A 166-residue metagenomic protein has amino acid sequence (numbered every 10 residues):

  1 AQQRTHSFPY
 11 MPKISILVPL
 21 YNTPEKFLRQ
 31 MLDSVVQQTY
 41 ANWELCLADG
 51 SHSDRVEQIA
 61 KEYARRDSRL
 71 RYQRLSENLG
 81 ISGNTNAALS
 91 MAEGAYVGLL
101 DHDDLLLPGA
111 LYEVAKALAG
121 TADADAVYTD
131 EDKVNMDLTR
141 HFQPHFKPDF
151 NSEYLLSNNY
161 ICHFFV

Functional and structural regions predicted by a protein language model:
A1-P12: Non-catalytic membrane-proximal stalk/linker segments that position and tether the catalytic domains
T23-Q37: Short, well-formed alpha-helical segments that are part of the catalytic scaffolds of diverse glycosyltransferases
D33-N42, G120: Short, acidic, metal-binding catalytic loop of nucleotide-sugar glycosyltransferases
A41, D49-Q58, E77: A conserved acidic beta->alpha catalytic loop
L75-A92: Glycine-rich, basic loop-to-helix element that forms the pyrophosphate-binding segment of sugar-nucleotide handling
S82, S90, R140-V166: A recurrent flexible, glycine/aromatic-enriched loop bordering the glycosyltransferase active site that acts as
V97: Short aromatic/hydrophobic "clamp" motif used to bind/position activated sugar donors
G109-H141: Conserved donor NDP-sugar-binding/catalytic core segment of glycosyltransferases
